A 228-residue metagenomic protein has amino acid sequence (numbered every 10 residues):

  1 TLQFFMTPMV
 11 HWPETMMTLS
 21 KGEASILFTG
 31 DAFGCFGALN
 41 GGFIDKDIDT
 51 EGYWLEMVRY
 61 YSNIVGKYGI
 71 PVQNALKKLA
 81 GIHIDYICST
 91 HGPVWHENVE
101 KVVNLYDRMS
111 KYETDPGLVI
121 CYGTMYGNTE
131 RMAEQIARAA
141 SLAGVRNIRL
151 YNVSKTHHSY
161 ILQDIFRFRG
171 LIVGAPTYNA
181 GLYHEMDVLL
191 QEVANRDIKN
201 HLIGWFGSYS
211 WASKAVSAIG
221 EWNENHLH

Functional and structural regions predicted by a protein language model:
T1-D47: Catalytic core of the metallo-beta-lactamase
P13, F36-P116: Cap/insert and terminal regions of metallo-dependent hydrolase folds
S25-F28, Y86, G117, G170 (+1 more regions): Structural motif
D31-A32, G92, P176-T177: Active-site metal-binding loops of divalent metal-dependent hydrolases
T129-A133, A137, M186, V216: Short, highly selective alpha-helical patches that border small-molecule cofactor pockets in redox/cofactor-processing
E134-R149, E224-L227: Short helix-loop-beta junction
T156-L227: Helix-loop-strand module that forms the ligand-binding subsite of alpha/beta enzymes
